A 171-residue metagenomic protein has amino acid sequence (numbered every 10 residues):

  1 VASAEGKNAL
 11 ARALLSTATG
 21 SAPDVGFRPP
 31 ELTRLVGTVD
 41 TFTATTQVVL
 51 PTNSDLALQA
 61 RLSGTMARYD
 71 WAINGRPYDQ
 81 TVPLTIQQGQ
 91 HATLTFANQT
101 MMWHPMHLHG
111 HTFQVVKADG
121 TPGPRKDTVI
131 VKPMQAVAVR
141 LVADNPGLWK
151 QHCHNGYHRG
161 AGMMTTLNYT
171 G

Functional and structural regions predicted by a protein language model:
V1-W103, V142-L148, N155-G171: Extended terminal and domain-junction accessory segments
T81-L84, K126-I130: Beta-strand-rich interaction surfaces with strong enrichment in secreted/lumenal proteins
G89, P133-M134: Tight coil/turn sites that cap or link beta-strands
F113-T121: Short aromatic-acidic-glycine turn motif
D127, Q135-V139: Short strand-edge motifs at loop-to-beta-strand transitions and within beta-strands of extracellular beta-rich domains
